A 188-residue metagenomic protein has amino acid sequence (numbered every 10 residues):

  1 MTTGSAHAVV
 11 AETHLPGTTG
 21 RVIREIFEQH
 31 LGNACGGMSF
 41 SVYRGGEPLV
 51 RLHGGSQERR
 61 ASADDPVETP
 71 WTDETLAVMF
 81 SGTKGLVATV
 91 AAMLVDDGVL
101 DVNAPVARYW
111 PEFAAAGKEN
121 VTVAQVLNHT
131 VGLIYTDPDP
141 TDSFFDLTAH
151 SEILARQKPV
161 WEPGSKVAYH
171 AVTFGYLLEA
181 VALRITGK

Functional and structural regions predicted by a protein language model:
T2-E12: Short, contiguous pre-domain boundary segments
E12-A77, R156: Short, conserved catalytic-motif segment at the N-terminal edge
R21-F27, G46, V78-N103, L178-L183: Active-site SXXK
C35, A77-L86, K118-V121, A168-Y176: Aromatic- and histidine-enriched alpha-helix N-cap/loop-to-helix transition segments that scaffold the rims
D73, S81-G82, L94-P138, R156 (+1 more regions): Active-site helix/loop module of the DD-peptidase/beta-lactamase fold, centered on the serine-lysine SxxK catalytic
D73-T75, Y135-K188: Catalytic-site signature segments of enzymes, centered on catalytic residues
